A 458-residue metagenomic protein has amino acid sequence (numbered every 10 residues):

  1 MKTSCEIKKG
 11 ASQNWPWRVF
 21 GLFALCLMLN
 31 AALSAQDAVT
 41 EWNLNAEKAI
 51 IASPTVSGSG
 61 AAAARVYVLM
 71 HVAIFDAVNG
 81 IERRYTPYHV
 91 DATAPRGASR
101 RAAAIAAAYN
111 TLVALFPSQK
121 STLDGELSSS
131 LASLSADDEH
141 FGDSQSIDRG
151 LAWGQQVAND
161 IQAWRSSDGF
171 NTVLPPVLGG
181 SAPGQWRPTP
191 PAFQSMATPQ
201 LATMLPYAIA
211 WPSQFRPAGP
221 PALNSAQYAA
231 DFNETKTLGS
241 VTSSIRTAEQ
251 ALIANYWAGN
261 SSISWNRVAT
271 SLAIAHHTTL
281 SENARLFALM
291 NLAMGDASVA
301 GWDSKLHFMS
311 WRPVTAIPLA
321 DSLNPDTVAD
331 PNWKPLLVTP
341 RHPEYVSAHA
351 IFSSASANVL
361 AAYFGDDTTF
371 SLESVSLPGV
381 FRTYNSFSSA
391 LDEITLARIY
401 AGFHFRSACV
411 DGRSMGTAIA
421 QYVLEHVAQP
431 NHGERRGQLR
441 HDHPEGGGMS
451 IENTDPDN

Functional and structural regions predicted by a protein language model:
M1-P16: N-terminal secretory signal peptides that target proteins for export/translocation
I7, V19, M449-I451: Short hydrophobic transmembrane-like helices used for membrane targeting/insertion
N14, D442-H443, D455: Intrinsic-disorder-associated, low-complexity terminal segments enriched in Asp/Asn/His/Tyr and depleted of Lys/Arg
V19-N30: Bacterial N-terminal signal peptides
S34-G448: Acidic/polar surface patches and capping/hinge elements
G446-N458: Long, low-complexity, intrinsically disordered segments
